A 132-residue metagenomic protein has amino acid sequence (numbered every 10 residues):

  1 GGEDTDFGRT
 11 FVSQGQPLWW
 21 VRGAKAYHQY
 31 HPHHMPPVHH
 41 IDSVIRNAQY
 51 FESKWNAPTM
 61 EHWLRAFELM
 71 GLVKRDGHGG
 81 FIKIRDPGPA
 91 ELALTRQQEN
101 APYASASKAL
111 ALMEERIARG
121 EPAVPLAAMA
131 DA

Functional and structural regions predicted by a protein language model:
G1-A24: A short, conserved alpha-helix in the catalytic core of glycosyltransferases
T10, S53-K54, L92-L94: A ubiquitous, low-specificity "background" feature that marks scattered single residues across proteins without
P17-W20, A57-E61: Substrate-binding/catalytic groove segments of enzymes that remodel or degrade extracellular structural polymers
Y27: Nucleotide phosphate-binding site architecture
Y30-H34: Short acidic, glycine/proline-rich loop/turn micro-motifs
P36-M60: Catalytic core of nucleotide-sugar-dependent glycosyltransferases
D42-R46, E61-A132: Non-catalytic, C-terminal membrane-associated alpha-helical segments of glycosyltransferases
